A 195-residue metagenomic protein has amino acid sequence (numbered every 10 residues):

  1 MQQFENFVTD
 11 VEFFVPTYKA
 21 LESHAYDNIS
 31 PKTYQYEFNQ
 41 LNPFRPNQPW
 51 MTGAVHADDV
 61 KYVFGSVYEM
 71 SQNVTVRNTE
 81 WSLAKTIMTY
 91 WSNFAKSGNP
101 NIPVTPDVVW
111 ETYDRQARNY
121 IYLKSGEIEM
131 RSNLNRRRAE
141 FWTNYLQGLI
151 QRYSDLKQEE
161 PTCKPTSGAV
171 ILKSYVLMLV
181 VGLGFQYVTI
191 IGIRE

Functional and structural regions predicted by a protein language model:
M1-F4: Short glycine/proline- and acidic residue-enriched helix-loop micro-motifs that form flexible lids or anion-recognition
N6, V15-K164: Mobile gating loops/cap/lid regions near enzyme active sites that modulate substrate access
D10: P-loop NTPase catalytic cores that bind/hydrolyze ATP
K157-L177: C-terminal GPI-anchoring signal of eukaryotic secretory precursors
M178-G182: Single-pass type I membrane protein transmembrane segment
L183-G192: Alpha-helical transmembrane segments
